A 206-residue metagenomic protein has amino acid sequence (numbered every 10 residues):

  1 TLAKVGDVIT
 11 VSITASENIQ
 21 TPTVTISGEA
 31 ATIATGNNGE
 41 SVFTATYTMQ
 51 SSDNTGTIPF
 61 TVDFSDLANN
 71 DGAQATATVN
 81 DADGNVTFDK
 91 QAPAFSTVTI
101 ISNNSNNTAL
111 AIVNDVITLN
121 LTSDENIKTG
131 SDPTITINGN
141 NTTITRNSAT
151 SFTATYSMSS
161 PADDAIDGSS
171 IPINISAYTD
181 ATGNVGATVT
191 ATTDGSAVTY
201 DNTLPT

Functional and structural regions predicted by a protein language model:
T1-T206: Non-catalytic beta-sheet/beta-sandwich ligand-binding modules that flank or precede catalytic cores
